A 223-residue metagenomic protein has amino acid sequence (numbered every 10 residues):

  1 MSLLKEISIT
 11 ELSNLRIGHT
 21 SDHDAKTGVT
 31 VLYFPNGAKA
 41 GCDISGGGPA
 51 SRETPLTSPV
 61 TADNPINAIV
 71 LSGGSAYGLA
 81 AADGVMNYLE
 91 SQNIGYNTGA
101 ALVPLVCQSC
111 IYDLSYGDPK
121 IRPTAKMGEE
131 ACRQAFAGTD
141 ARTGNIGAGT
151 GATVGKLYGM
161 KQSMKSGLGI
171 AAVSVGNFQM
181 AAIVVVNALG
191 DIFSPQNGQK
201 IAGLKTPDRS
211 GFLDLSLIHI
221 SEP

Functional and structural regions predicted by a protein language model:
M1-I44: N-terminal amphipathic/basic leader segments beginning at the initiator methionine
S21, V29-P35, P55-S58, A172-V173 (+1 more regions): Short beta-strand elements
V31, A81-V85, L89, G128-C132 (+1 more regions): Buried hydrophobic packing segments
G41-V70, G78-L79, V85-Y96: Active-site cofactor/substrate anionic-group-binding motifs, chiefly glycine- and Lys/Arg-rich phosphate-binding loops
I94-K200: Glycine-rich, mobile lid/loop segments that gate access to catalytic sites or pores
V185, G198-L217: Conserved mixed alpha/beta catalytic, RNA-binding, or beta-rich assembly cores of soluble enzyme, regulatory
I218-P223: Residue-level detector of conserved catalytic or cofactor/ligand-binding positions in enzyme active sites
